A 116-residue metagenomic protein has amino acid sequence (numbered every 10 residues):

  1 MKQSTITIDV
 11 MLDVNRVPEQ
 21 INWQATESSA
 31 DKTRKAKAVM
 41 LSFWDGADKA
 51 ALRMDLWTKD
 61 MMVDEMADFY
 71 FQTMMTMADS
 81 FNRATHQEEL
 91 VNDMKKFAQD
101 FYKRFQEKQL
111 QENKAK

Functional and structural regions predicted by a protein language model:
M1, S28-T33, L110-K116: Intrinsically disordered, low-complexity linkers and terminal tails enriched in Pro/Gly and often acidic or mixed-charge
M1-I8: Structured beta-strand/loop patches that form or line metal/cofactor-binding pockets in enzymes
E19-H86: Active-site- and interface-proximal helix/loop "cap" or "latch" segments in soluble metabolic and energy-transducing
D79-K116: C-terminal charged interaction modules
